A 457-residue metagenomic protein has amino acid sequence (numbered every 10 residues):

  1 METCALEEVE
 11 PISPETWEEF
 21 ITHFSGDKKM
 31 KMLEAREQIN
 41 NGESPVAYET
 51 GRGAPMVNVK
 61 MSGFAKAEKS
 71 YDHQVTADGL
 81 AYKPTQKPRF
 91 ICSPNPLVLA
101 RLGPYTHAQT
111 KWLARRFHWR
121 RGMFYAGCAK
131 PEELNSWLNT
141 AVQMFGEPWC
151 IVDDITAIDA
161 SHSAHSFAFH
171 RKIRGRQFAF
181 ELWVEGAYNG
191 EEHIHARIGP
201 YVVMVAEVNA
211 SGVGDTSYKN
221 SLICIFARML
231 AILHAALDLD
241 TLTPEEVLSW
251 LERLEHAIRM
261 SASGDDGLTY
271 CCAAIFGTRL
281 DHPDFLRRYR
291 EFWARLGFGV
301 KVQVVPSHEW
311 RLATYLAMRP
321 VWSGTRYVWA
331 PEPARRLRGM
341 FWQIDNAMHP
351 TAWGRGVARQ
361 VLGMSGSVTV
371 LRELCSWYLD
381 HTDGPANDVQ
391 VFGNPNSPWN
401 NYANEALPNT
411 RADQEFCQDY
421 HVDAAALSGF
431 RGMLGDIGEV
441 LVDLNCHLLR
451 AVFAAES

Functional and structural regions predicted by a protein language model:
M1-S457: Viral RNA-dependent RNA polymerase
